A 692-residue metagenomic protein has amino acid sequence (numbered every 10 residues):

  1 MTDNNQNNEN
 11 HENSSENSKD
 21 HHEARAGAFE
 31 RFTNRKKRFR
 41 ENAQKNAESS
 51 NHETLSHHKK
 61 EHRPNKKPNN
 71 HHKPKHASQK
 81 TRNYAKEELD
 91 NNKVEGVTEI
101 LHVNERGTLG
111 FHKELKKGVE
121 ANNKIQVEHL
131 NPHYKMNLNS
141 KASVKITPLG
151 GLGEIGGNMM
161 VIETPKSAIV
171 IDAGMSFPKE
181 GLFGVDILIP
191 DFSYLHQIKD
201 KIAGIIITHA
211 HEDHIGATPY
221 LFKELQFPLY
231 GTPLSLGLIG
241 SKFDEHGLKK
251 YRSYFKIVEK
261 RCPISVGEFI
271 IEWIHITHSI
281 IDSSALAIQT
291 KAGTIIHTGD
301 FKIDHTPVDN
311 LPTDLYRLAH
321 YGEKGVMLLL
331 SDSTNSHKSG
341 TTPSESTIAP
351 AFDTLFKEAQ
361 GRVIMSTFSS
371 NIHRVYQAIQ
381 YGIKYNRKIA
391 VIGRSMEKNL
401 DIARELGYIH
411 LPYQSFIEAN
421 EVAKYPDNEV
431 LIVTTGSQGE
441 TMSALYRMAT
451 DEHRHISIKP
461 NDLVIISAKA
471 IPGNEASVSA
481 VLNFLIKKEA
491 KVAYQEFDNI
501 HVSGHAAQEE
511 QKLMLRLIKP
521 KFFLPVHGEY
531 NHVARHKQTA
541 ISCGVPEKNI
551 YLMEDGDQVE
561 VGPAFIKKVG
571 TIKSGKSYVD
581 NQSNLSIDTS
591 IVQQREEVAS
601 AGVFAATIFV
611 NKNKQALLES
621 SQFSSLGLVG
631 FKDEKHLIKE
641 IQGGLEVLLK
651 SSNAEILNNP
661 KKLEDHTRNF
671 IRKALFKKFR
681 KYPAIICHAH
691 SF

Functional and structural regions predicted by a protein language model:
M1-E120, K124: Intrinsically disordered, low-complexity RNA-associated tracts
L101-G204, H211-Y425, S443-S457, A476-V478: His/Asp/Glu-rich metal-coordinating catalytic cores of metallo-dependent phosphodiesterases/hydrolases acting on
I146-P148, F255-I257, L328-L330, V464 (+3 more regions): Conserved beta-strand scaffold positions in the cores of enzyme catalytic domains, especially in NTP/NDP-utilizing
T147, E163, E272, V433-T434 (+3 more regions): Residues in well-ordered beta-strands of folded domains
F243, A540, L675: Conserved hydrophobic residues forming the short capping helix/wall of the S-adenosyl-L-methionine
E268, S283-A285, V603-A605, I685-C687: Broad gene-expression machinery/nucleic-acid interaction feature
H337-S467, I471-L657, E664-D665, N669: Hard-cation-handling environments
I656-E664, R668-F692: C-terminal tails and terminal domains of large nucleic-acid-associated and other macromolecular-machine proteins
